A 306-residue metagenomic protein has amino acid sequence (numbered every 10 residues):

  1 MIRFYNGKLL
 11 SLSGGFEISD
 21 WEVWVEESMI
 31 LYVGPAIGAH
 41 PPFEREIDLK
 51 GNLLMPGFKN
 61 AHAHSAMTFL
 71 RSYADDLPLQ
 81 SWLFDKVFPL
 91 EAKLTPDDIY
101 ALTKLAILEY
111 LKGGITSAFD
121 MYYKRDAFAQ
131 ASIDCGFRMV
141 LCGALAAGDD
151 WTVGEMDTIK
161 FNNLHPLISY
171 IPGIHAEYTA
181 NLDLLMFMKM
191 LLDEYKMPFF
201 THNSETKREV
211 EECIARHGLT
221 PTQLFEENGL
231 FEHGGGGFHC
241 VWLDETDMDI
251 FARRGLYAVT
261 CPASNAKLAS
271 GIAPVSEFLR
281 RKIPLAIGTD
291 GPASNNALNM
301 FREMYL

Functional and structural regions predicted by a protein language model:
M1-H40, L53: N-terminal metal-binding scaffold of metallo-dependent hydrolase/deaminase domains
I2-N6, H40-S81, K104, L108-K112: Replace "His-x-His-based motif
G57-A61, A118-F119, M139-C142, Y170-I174 (+4 more regions): Hydrophobic faces of well-ordered beta-strands that scaffold small-molecule active sites in alpha/beta enzyme cores
F69-A101, C135-G143, K207-G234, R254-Y257 (+1 more regions): Active-site gating loops and adjacent loop-to-helix segments of metal-dependent hydrolytic enzymes
L77-K124, I174-L184: Divalent metal-binding segments
A127-V241: Metal-coordinating catalytic core of metallo-dependent amide/deamination hydrolases
K207-L219, D247-A252, A269-F278, N295-L306: Histidine/acidic-residue-rich catalytic or RNA/ligand-binding cores of hydrolases and nuclease-related proteins
E227-G234, S276-L306: His/Asp/Glu-enriched, well-ordered alpha-helical/loop segment that forms or immediately abuts the divalent-metal
